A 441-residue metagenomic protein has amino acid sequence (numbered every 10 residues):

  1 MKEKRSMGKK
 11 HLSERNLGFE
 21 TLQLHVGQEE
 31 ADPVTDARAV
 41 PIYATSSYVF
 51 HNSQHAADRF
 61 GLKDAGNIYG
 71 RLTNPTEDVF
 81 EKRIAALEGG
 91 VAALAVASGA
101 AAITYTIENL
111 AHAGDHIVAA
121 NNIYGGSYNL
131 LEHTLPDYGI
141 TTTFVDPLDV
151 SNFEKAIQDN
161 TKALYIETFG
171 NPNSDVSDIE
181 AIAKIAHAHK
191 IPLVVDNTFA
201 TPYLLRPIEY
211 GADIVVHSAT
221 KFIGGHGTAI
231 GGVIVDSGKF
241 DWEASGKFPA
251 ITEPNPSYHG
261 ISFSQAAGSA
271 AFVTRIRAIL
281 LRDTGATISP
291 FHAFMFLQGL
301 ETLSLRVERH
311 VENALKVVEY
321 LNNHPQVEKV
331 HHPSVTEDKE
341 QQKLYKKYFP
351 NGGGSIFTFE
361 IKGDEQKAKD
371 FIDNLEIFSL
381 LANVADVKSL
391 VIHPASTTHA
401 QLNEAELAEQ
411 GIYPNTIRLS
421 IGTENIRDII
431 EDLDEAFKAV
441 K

Functional and structural regions predicted by a protein language model:
M1-K9, E132, T141, D159 (+3 more regions): PLP-dependent enzyme catalytic core of the Aspartate aminotransferase-like
K2-N74, K82-R83: N-terminal "arm"/small-domain region of PLP-dependent enzymes with the aminotransferase-like
G8-R15, Q23, G27-A31, A93-H324: Conserved PLP-enzyme active-site core in the AAT-like
A31, V49-S53, D241-W242, L303 (+3 more regions): Short, acidic Gly/Pro/Ser/Thr-rich loop/turn segments
N52-A101, G126-T134: Conserved N-terminal alpha-helix of the aminotransferase class I/II PLP-enzyme fold
S53-D58, T106, E431-D432: Short, glycine/acidic-enriched capping/hinge loops at junctions between secondary-structure elements
A65, V91, H292, F296 (+3 more regions): Short amphipathic alpha-helical segments
V307, L315, E319-N322, Q326-I417 (+1 more regions): Conserved C-terminal alpha-helix-loop-beta "cap" of PLP-dependent enzymes that closes/shapes the active-site mouth
